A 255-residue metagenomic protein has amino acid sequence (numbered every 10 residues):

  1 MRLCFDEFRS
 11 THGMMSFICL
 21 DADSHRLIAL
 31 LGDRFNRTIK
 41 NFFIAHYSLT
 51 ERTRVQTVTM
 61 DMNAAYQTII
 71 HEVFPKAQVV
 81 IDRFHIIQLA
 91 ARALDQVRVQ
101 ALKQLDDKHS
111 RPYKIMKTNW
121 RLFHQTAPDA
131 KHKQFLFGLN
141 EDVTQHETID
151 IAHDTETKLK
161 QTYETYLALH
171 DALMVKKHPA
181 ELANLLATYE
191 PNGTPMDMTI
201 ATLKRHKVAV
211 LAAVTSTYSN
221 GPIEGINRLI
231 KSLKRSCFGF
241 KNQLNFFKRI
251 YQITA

Functional and structural regions predicted by a protein language model:
M1-S10: Two-metal-ion RNase H-like nuclease active-site motif
E7, A45-L49: Short, flexible, glycine/charge-rich loop motifs used to bind or transfer phosphoryl groups or to couple energy/partner
H12-G13, F17, A22-H25, G32 (+4 more regions): Acidic/histidine-rich catalytic cores and adjacent linkers of DNA breakage/strand-transfer/modification proteins
R37-A45: Structural motif
I86-D107: Short alpha-helix plus adjacent loop in nuclease-associated cores
